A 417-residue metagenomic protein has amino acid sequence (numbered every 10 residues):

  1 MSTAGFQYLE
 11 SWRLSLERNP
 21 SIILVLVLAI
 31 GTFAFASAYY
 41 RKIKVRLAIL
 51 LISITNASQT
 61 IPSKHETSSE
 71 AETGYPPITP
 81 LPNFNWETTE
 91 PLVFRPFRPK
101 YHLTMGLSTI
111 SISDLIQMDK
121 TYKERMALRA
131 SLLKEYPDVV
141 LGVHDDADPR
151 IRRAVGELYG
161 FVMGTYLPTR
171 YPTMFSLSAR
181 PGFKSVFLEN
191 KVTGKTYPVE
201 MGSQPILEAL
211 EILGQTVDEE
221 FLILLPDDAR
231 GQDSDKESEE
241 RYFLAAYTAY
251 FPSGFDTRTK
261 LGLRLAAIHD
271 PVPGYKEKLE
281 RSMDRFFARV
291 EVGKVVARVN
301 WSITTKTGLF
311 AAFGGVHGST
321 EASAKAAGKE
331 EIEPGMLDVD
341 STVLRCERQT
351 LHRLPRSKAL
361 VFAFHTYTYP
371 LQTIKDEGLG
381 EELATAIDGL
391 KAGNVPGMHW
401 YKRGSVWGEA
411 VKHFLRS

Functional and structural regions predicted by a protein language model:
T3-G31, A36, Y40-S417: Extended, well-ordered protein cores
